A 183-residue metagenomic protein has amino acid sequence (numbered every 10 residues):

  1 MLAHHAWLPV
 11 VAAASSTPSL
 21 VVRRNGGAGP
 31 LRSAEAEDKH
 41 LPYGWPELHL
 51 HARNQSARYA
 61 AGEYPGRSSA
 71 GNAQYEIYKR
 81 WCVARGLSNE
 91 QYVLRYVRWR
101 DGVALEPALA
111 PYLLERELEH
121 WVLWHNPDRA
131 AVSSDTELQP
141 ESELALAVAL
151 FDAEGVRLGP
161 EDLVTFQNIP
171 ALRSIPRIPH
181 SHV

Functional and structural regions predicted by a protein language model:
M1-A6, V10: N-terminal mitochondrial targeting presequence
W7, P18-V183: HIT superfamily nucleotide-processing domains
A12-S15: Boundary at the C-terminal end of the N-terminal hydrophobic targeting segment
